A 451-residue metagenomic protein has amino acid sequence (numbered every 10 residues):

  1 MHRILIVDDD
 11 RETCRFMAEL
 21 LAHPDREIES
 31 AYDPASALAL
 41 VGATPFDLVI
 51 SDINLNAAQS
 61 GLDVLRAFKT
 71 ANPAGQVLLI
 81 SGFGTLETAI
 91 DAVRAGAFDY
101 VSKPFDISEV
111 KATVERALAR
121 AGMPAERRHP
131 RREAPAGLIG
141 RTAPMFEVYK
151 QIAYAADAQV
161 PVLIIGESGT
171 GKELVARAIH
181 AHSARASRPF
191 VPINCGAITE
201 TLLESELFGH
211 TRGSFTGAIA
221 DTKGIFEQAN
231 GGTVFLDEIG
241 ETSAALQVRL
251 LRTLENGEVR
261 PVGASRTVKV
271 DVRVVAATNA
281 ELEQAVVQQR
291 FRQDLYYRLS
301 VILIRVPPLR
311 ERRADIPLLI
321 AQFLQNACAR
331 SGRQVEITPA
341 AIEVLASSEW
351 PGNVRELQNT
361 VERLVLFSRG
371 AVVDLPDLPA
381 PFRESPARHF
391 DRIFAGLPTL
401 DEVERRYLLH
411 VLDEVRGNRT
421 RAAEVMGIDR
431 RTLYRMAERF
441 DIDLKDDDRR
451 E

Functional and structural regions predicted by a protein language model:
L5, S30-L48, N56: Acidic, metal-coordinating helix/loop segments flanking the phosphotransfer/catalytic sites of two-component signaling
R11-E29: Two-component/phosphorelay signaling modules centered on CheY-like receiver
R15, I393-E451: Bacterial C-terminal helix-turn-helix
A39, S60-A74, D91: Short amphipathic alpha-helix used as the core "switch/output" element in two-component signaling
F105, Q151-T216, E227-S243, D271 (+2 more regions): Conserved post-Walker A coupling segment in P-loop NTPases
I107-E167: Flexible nucleotide-interacting loop at or near the entrance of a catalytic core
S108-R116, S183-R188, G263-R273, A280-E384 (+2 more regions): Nucleotide-binding/hydrolysis machinery
